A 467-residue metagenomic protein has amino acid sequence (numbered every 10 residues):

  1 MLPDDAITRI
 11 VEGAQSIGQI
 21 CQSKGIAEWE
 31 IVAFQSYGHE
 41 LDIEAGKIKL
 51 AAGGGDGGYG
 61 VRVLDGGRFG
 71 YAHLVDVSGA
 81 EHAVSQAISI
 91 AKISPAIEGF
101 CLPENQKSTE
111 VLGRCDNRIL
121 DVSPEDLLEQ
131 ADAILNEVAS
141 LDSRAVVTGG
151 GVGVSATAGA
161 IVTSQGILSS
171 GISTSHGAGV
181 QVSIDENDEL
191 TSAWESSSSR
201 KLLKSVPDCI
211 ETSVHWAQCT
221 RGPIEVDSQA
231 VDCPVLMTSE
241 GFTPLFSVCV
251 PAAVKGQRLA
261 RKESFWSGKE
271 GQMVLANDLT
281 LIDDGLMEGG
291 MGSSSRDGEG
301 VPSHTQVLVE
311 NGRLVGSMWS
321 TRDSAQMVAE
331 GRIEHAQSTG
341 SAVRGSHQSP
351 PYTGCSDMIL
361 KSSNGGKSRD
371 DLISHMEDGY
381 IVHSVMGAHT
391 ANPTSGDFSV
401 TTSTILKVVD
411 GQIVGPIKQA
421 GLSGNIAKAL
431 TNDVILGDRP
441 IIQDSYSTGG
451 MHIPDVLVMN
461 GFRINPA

Functional and structural regions predicted by a protein language model:
M1-A467: N-terminal small-residue-enriched
